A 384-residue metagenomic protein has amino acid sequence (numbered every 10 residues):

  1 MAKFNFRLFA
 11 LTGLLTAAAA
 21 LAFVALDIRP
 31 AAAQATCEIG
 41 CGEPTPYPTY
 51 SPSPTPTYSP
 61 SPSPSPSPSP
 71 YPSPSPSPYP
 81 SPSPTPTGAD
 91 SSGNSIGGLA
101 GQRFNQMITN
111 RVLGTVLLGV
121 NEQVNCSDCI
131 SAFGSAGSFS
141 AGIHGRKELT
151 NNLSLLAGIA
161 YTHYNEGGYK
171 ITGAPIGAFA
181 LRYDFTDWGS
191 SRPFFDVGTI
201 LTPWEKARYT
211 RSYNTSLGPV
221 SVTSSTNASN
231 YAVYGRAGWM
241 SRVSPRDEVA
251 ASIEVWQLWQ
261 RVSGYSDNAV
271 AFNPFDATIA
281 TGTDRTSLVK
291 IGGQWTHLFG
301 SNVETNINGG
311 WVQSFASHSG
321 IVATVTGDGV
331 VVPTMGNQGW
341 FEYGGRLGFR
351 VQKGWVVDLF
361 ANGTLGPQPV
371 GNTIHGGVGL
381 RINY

Functional and structural regions predicted by a protein language model:
A2-F4, F9-G13, P30-K147, N151 (+2 more regions): Outer-membrane translocation/initiation segment of Type V secreted surface proteins
A18-P30: C-terminal segment of classical bacterial N-terminal signal peptides
G88-R242, N362, Q368-P369, T373-R381: Outer membrane beta-barrel translocator domains of Type V secretion systems
G119, D128-S135, L155, N165 (+3 more regions): Outer membrane beta-barrel transmembrane domains
I159, H163-T172, P203-Y231, L258-V289 (+2 more regions): Extracellular/periplasm-exposed beta-strand and loop segments of Gram-negative cell-envelope proteins, dominated by
F195-G198, A251-V255, T305-G309: Extended hydrophobic secondary-structure segments that form protein cores and membrane-embedded regions
R208, S244-A250, Q260-G264, S301-T305: Short, structured loop/turn "capping" segments at alpha-beta junctions
Y231-G238, A250-L258, N268, G292-Q294: Outer-membrane beta-barrel porins/channels
